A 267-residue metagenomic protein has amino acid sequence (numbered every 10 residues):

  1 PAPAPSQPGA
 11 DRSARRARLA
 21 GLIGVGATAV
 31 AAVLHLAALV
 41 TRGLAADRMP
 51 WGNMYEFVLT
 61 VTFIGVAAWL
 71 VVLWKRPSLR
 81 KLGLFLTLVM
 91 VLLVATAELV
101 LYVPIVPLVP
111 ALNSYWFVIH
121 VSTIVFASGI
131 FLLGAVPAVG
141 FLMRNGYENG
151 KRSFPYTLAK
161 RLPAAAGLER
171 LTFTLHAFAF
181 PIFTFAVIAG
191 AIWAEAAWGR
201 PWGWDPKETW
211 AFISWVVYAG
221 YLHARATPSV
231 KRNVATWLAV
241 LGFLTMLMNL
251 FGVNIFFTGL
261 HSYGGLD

Functional and structural regions predicted by a protein language model:
P1-G9, A17-P107, W116-G146, L158 (+2 more regions): Hydrophobic cores of alpha-helical transmembrane segments in multi-pass integral membrane proteins
P155: Active-site-flanking segments in enzyme catalytic domains
